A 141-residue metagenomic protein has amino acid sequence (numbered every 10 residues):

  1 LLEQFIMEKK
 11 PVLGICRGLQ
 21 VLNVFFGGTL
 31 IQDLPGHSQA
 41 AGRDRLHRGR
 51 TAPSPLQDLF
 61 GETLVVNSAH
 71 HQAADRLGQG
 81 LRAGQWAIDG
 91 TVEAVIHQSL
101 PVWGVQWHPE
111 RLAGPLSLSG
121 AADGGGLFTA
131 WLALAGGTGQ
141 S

Functional and structural regions predicted by a protein language model:
L1-E8, P35-A41, R45-S141: Amide-donor transfer/coupling interface in amidating biosynthetic enzymes
K9-K10, G27: Glycine-centered short loops/turns at secondary-structure junctions
G14: Glycine-rich beta-to-alpha active-site loop
R17-L19, F26: Active-site loop->helix "elbow" adjoining a glycine-rich segment at hydrolase catalytic centers
V21-L22, Q39: Short secondary-structure capping/turn micro-motifs that flank functional sites
V24, I31-Q32: Conserved active-site segments centered on acidic
F26-G27, L118: Short amphipathic alpha-helical segments
